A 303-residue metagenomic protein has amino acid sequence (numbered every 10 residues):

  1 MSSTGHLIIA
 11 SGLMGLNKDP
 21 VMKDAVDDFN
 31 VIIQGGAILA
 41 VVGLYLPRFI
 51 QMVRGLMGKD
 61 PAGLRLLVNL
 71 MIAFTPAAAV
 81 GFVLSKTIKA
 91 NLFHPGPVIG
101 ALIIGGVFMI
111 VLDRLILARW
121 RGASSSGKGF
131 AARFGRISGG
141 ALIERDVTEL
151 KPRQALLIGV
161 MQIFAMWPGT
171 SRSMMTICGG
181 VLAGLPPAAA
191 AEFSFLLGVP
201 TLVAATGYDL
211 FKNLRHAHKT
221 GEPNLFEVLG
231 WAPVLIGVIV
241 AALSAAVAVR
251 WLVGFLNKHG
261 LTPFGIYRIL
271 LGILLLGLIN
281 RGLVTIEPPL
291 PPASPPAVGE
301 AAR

Functional and structural regions predicted by a protein language model:
S2-R303: Multi-pass membrane proteins that catalyze or facilitate reactions on polyprenyl-/lipid-phosphate substrates and their
